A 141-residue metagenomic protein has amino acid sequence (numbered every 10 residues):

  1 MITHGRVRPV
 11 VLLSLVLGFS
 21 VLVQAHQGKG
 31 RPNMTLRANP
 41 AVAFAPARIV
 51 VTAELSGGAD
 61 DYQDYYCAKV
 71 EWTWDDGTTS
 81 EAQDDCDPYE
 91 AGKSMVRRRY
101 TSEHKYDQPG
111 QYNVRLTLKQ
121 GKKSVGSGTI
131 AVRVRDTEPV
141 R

Functional and structural regions predicted by a protein language model:
I2, V23-R141: Extracellular/lumenal mature domains of secreted and surface-exposed proteins
I2-V11: Bacterial N-terminal signal peptides that target proteins for export
V11-S20: Bacterial N-terminal signal peptides
